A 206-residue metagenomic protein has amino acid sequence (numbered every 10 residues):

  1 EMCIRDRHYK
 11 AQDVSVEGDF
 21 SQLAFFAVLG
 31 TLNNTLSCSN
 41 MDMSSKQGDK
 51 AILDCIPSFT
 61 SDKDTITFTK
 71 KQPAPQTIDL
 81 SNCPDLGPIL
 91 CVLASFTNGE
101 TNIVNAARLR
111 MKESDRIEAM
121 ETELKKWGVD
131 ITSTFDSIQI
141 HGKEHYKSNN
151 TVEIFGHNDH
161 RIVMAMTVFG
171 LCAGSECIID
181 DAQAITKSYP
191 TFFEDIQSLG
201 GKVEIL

Functional and structural regions predicted by a protein language model:
E1, R5-L206: Short, structured segments at the rim of ligand-binding sites
